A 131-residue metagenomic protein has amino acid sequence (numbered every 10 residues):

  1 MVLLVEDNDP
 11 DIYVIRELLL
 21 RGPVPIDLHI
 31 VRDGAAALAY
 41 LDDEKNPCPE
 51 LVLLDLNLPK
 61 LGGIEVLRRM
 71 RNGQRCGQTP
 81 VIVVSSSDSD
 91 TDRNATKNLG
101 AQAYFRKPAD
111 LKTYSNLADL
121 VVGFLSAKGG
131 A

Functional and structural regions predicted by a protein language model:
E6: Conserved acidic carboxylate
D9-D33: Two-component/phosphorelay signaling modules centered on CheY-like receiver
I30-L51, Y114-S115: Acidic, metal-coordinating helix/loop segments flanking the phosphotransfer/catalytic sites of two-component signaling
R32, L58-L61, M70: Hydrophobic residue at a beta-alpha junction that N-caps the helix immediately following a catalytic beta-strand/loop
L54-D55: Active-site residues of response regulator receiver
Q102: Short, glycine/charged-rich "phosphate-handling" switch motifs in NTP-dependent and phosphotransfer domains
